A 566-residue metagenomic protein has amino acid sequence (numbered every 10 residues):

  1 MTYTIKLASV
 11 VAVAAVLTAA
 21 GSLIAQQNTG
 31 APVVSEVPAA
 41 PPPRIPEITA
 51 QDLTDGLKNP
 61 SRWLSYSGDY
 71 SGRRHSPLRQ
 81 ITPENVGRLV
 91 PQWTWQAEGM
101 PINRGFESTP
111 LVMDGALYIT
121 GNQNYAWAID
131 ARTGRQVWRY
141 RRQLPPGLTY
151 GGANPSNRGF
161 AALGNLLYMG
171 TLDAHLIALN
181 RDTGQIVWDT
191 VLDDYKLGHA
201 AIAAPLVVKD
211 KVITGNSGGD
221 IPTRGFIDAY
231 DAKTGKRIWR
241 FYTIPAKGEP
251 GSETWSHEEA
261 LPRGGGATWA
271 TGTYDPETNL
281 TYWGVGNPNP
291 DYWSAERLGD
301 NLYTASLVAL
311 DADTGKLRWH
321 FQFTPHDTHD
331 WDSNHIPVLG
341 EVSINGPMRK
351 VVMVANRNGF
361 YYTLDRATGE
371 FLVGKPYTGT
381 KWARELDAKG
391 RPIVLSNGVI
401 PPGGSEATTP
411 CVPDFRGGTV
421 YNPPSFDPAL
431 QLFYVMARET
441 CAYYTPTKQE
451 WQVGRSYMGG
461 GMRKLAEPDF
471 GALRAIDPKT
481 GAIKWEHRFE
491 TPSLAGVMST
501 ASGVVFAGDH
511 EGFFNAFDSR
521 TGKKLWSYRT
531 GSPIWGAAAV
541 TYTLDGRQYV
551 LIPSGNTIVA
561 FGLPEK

Functional and structural regions predicted by a protein language model:
Q26-P77: N-terminal pre-domain segments of enzymes
W63-S67, N103-Y125, Y150-L176, A200-T223 (+8 more regions): Repeat-blade elements of multi-bladed beta-propeller folds
S76-D193, T500: N-terminal cofactor/phosphate-binding cores enriched in small/glycine residues, especially glycine-rich loops such as
Q92, R135-R139, Q185-D189, I238-W239 (+4 more regions): A structural motif specific to WD40 beta-propellers
W95-T109, R139-A161, D189-A204, I221 (+9 more regions): Extracytoplasmic beta-rich repeat domains
D130-T133, N180-T183, A232-T234, A312-T314 (+4 more regions): Short loop/turn segments that connect beta-strands within beta-propeller blades
E341, A437-E439, L465-K523: Loop/turn-rich, solvent-exposed surfaces of beta-rich toroidal or solenoidal domains
